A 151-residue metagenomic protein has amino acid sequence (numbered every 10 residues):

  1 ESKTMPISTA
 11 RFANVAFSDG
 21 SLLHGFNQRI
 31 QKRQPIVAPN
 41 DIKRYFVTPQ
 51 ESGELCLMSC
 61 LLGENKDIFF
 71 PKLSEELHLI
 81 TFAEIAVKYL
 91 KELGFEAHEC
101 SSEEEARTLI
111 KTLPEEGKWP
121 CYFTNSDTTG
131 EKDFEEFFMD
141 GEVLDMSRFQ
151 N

Functional and structural regions predicted by a protein language model:
E1-N151: Strand-loop microenvironment adjacent to phosphate/nucleotide-handling motifs in alpha/beta enzyme folds
